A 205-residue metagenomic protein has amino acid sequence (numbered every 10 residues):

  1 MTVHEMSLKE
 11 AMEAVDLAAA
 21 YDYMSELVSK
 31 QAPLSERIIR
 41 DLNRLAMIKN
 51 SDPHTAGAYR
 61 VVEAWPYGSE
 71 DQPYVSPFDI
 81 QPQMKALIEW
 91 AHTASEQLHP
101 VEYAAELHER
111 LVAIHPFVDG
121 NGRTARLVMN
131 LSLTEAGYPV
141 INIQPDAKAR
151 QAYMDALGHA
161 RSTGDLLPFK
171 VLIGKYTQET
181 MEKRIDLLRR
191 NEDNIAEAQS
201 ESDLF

Functional and structural regions predicted by a protein language model:
M1-D119, R123-F205: FIC/Doc superfamily catalytic core
